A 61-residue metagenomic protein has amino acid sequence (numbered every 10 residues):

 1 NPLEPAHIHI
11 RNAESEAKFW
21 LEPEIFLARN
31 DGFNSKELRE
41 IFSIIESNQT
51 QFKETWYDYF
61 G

Functional and structural regions predicted by a protein language model:
N1-S35: A short, structured beta-strand/loop element
G32-G61: C-terminal structural segments of small proteins and small subunits
